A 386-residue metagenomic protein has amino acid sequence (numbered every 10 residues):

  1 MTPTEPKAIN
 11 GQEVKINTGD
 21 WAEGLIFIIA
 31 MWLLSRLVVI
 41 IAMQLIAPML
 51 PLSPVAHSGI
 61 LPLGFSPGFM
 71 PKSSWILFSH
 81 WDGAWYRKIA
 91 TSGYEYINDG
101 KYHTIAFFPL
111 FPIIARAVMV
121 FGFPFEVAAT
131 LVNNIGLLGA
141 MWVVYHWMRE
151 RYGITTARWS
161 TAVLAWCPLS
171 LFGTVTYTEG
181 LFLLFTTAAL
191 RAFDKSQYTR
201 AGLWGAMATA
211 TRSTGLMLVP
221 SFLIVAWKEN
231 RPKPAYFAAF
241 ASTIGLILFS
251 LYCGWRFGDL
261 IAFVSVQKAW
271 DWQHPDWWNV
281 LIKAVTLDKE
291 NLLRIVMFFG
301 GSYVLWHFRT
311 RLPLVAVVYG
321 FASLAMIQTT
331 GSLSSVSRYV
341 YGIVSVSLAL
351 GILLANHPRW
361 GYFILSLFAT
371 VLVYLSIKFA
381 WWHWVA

Functional and structural regions predicted by a protein language model:
S35-A56, F78, M207-A208, V219-G320 (+1 more regions): Membrane-lumen/periplasm interface segments of specific transmembrane helices in polyprenyl phosphate-linked
L77-E95, G100-F123, I327: Short hydrophobic/aromatic helix or loop-helix immediately within or flanking a transmembrane segment in polytopic
K101-P109, I113, F121-W142, K289-I295: Loop-to-helix entry region of an early transmembrane alpha helix in multi-pass inner-membrane enzymes
A115-A117, L131-R151, S302-W306: Transmembrane-helix motifs of polytopic, lipid-linked glycan transferases
V127-A128, V144-W166, R200, L314-V318: Transmembrane-helix signature of polytopic, membrane-embedded enzymes that assemble or transfer cell-envelope glycans
V143-H146, V163-W166, L181-R200, V346: Specific aromatic-rich, kink-prone transmembrane helix
Y152-I154, A189-R200, A226-N230, L354: Membrane-interface transmembrane helices that cradle and orient dolichyl/undecaprenyl
V175-L181, V336: Short acidic/glycine- and proline-prone juxtamembrane loop motifs at membrane-interface regions of multi-pass membrane
